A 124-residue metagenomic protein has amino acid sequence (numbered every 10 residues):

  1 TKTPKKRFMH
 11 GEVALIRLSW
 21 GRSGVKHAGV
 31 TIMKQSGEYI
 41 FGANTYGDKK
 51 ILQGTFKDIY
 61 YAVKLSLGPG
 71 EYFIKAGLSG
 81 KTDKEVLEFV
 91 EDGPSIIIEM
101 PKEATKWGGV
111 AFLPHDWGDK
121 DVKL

Functional and structural regions predicted by a protein language model:
T1-L124: Localized sequence-composition bias
